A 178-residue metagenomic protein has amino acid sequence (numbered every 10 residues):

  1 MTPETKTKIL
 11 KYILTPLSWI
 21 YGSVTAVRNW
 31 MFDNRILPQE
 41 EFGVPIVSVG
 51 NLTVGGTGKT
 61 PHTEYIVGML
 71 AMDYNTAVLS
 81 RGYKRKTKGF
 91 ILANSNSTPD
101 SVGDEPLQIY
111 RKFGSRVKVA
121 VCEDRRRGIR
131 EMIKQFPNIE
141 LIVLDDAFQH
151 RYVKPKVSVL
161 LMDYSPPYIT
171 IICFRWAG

Functional and structural regions predicted by a protein language model:
M1-P45: A transmembrane-helix-recognition feature enriched in membrane-embedded lipid enzymes and envelope glyco-/phospholipid
Y12, W19, G58, S101 (+1 more regions): Catalytic cores of large soluble enzymes that bind and process phosphate-bearing ligands
P16, P45, P61, P106 (+1 more regions): Proline-rich low-complexity regions
S18, W30, I46-N51, G55 (+5 more regions): P-loop NTP-binding module
N29-S95: Walker A (P-loop) phosphate-binding motif
Y83-G178: Phosphate/Mg2+-binding loops and adjacent switch elements in nucleotide/diphosphate-handling enzyme cores
